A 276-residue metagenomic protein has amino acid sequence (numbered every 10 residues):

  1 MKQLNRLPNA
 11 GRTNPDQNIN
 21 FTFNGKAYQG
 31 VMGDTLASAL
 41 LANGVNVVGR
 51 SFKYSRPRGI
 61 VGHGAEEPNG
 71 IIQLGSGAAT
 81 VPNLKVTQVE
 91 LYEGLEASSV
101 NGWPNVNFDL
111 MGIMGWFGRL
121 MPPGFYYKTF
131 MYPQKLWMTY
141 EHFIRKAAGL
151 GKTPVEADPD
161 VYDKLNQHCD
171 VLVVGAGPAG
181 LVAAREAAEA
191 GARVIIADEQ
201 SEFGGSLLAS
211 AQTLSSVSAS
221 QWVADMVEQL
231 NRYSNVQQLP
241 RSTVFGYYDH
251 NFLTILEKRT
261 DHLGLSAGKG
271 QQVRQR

Functional and structural regions predicted by a protein language model:
M1-L150, D158: Signature of N-terminal electron-transfer/Fe-S-associated modules in redox systems
N24, N43, G75-S76, Q134 (+6 more regions): Fold-independent oxyanion-binding glycine-rich loops and adjacent beta-strand/coil segments at enzyme active sites
N46, R193, N235-Q237: Conserved beta-strand segments of alpha/beta enzyme cores
S55-V61, E96-V174, S220-R276: FAD-binding core/adjacent interface of flavoenzyme oxidoreductases
E67, Q212-S216, E257: Short, hinge-like loop/turn segments at secondary-structure boundaries
C169-R232, T243: Beta1-alpha1 glycine-rich phosphate/pyrophosphate-binding loop at the start of Rossmann-like nucleotide-binding domains
